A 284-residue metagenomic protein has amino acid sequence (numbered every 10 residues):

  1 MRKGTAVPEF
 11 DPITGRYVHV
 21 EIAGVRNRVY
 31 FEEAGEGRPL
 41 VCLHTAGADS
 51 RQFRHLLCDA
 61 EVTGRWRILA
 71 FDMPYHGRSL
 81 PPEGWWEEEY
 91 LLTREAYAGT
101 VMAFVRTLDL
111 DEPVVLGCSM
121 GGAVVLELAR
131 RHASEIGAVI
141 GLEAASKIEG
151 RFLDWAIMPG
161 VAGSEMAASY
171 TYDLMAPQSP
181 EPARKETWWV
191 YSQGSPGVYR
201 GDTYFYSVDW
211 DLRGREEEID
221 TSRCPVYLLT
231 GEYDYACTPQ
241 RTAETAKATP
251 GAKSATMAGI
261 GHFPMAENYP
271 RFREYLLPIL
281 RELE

Functional and structural regions predicted by a protein language model:
M1-V41, V62-W66, L110-D111, L277-E284: Alpha/beta-hydrolase fold catalytic core
A23, N27-E83: Conserved HGGG/HGGXW glycine-rich cap/lid loop of the alpha/beta-hydrolase fold
G24, L69-L116, E274: Active-site loop/oxyanion-hole signature of alpha/beta-hydrolase fold enzymes
L126-A167: Flexible "cap/lid" loop of the alpha/beta hydrolase fold
G150, G163-T221: Conserved alpha/beta-hydrolase catalytic His-Asp/Glu region
S222, L228-T230: Short beta-strand/loop motif that positions the catalytic acidic residue of the alpha/beta-hydrolase fold
Y235-R241: Conserved alpha/beta-hydrolase "acid-adjacent" motif
A252-E284: Catalytic active-site module of serine/aspartate enzymes centered on a nucleophile-bearing elbow/loop
